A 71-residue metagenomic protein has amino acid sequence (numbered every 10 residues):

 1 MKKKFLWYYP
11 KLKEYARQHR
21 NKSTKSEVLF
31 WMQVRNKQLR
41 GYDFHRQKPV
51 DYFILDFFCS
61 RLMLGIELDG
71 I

Functional and structural regions predicted by a protein language model:
M1-I71: Nucleic-acid endo/exonuclease domains
